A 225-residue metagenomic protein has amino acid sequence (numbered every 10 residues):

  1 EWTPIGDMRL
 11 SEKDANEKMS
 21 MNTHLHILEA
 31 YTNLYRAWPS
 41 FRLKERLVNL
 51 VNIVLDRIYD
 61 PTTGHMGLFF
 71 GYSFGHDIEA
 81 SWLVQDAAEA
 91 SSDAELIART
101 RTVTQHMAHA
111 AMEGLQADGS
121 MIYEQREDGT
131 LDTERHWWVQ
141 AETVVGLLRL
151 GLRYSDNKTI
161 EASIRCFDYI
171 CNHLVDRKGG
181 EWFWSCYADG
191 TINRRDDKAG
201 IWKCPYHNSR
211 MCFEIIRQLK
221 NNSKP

Functional and structural regions predicted by a protein language model:
E1-P225: Glycan-recognition and catalytic cores of secretory/periplasmic carbohydrate-active enzymes
